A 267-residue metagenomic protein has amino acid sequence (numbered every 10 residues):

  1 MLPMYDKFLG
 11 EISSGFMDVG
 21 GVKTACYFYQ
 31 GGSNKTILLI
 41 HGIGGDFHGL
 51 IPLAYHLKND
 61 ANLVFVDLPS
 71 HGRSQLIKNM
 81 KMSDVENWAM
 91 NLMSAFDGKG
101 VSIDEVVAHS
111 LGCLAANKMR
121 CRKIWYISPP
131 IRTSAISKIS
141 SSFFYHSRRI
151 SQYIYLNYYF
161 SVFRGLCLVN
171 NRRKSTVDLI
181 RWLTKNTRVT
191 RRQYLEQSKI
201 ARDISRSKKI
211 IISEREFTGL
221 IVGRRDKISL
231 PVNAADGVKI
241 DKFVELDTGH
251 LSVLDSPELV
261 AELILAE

Functional and structural regions predicted by a protein language model:
M1-I37, K58-A61, S102, K242 (+1 more regions): Alpha/beta-hydrolase fold catalytic core
V22-Q75: Conserved HGGG/HGGXW glycine-rich cap/lid loop of the alpha/beta-hydrolase fold
L38-G42, H109, V222-G223: The conserved beta1-alpha1 loop
F65-E105: Active-site loop/oxyanion-hole signature of alpha/beta-hydrolase fold enzymes
N117, R122-I154: Flexible "cap/lid" loop of the alpha/beta hydrolase fold
Y155-I211: Conserved alpha/beta-hydrolase catalytic His-Asp/Glu region
R192-D236, D247: Conserved serine/cysteine hydrolase catalytic core
T248-A261: Catalytic histidine-centered segment of alpha/beta-hydrolase-like enzymes
